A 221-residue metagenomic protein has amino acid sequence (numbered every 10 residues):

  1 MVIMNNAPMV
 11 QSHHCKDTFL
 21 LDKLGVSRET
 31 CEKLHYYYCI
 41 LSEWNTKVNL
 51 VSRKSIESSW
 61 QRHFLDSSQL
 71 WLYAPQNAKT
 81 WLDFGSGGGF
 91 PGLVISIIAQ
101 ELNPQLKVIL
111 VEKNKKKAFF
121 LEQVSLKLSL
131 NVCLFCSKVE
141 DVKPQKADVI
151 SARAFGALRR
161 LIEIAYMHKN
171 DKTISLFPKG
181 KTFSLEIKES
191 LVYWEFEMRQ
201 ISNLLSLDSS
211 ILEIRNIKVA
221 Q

Functional and structural regions predicted by a protein language model:
V2-N77, L82, K115-L128: Class I SAM-dependent transferase core
E57, V139-E140, R199-L204: Short, solvent-exposed loop/turn elements at beta->coil junctions and helix N-caps that rim active or binding pockets
S68-A147, S151-A152, I162: Conserved SAM/SAH cofactor-binding pocket of Class I
G87, A154-A157, K181: Short glycine-rich anion-binding loops that position phosphate/pyrophosphate groups of nucleotides and phosphorylated
K107, N131-C133, I174, E195-R199: Conserved beta-strand segments of alpha/beta enzyme cores
I109, T182-Q221: Active-site capping/gating segments
I162-I174: A short glycine-rich, Lys/Arg-flanked "PGG" loop and its adjoining helix->strand segment in the class I
K172-F183: Conserved beta-strand signature within the Rossmann-like core of class I S-adenosyl-L-methionine
